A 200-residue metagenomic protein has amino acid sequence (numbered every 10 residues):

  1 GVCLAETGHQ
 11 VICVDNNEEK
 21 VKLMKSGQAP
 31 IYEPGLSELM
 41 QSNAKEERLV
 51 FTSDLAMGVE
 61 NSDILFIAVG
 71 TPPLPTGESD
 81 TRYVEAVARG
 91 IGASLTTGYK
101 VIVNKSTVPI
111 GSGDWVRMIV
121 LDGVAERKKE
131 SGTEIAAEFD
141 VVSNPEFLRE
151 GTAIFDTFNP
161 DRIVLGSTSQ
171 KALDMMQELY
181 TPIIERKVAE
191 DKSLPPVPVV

Functional and structural regions predicted by a protein language model:
G1-V200: Structural/interface elements that position substrates and couple domains in central-metabolism enzymes
